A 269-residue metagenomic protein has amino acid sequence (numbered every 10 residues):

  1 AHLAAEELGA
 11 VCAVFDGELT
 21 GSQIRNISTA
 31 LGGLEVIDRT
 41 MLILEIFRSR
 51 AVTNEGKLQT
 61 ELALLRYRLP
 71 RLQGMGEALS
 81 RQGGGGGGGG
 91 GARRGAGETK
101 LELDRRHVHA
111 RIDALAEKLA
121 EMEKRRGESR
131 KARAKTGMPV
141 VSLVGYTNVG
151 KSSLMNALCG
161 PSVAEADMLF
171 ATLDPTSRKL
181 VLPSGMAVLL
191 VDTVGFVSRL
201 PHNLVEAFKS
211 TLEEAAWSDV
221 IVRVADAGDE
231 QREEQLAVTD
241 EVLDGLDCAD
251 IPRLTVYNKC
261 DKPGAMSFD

Functional and structural regions predicted by a protein language model:
A1-I37, L182-A187, L200, F208-D269: Conserved C-terminal guanine-recognition region of P-loop GTPase G domains, centered on the G4
A1-V140: Conserved P-loop NTPase architecture
L65, L154, L204, L243-L246: Generic leucine side-chain signal with a strong bias for well-ordered alpha-helical environments
M75-V220: Conserved G1/Walker A P-loop phosphate-binding module
